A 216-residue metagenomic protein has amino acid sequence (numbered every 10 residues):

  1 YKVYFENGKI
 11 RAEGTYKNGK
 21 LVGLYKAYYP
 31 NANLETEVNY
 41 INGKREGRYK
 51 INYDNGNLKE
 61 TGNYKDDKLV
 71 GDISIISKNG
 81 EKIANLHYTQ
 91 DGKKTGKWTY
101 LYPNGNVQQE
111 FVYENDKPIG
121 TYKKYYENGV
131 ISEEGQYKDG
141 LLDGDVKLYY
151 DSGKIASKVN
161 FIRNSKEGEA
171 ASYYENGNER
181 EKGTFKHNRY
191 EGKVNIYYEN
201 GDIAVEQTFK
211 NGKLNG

Functional and structural regions predicted by a protein language model:
Y1-G216: Glycine/tyrosine- and acidic-biased, solvent-exposed loop/turn segments at the edges of beta-strands
